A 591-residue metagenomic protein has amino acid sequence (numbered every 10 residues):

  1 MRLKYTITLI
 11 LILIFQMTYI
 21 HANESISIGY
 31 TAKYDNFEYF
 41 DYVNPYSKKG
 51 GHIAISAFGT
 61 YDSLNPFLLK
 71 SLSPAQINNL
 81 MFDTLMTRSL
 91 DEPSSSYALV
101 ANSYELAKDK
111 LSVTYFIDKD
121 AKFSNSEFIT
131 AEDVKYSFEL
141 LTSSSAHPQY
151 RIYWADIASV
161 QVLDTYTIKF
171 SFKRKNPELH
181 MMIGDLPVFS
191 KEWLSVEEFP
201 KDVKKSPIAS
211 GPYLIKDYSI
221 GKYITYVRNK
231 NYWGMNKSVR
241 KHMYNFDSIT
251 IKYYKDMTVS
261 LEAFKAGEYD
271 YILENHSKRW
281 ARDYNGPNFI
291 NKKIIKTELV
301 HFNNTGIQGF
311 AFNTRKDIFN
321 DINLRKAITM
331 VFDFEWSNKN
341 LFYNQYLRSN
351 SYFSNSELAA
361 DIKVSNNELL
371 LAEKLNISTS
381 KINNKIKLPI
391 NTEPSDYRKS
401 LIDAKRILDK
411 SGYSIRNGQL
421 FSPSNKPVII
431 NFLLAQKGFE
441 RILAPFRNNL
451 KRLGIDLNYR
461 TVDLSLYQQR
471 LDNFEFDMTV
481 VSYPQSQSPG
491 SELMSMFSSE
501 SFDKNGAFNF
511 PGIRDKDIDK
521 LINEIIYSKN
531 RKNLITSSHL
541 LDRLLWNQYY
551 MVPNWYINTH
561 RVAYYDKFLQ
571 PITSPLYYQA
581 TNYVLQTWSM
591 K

Functional and structural regions predicted by a protein language model:
N23-K108, E139, I208: N-terminal lobe/hinge region of extracytoplasmic solute-binding protein
E24, A57, S73, L80 (+6 more regions): Detector for C-terminal structural segments
F37, I220, L273, N383-Q485: Ligand/substrate-recognition segments at binding pockets and active sites
V43, K48, K70-I77, S103-H147 (+6 more regions): Aromatic- and charge-enriched surface segment that lines or borders ligand/interaction sites
F82-E92, G184-S248, K255-V259, A266 (+2 more regions): Gly/Pro-rich hinge or "lid" segments in bacterial periplasmic/extracellular proteins
F116, Y150-L194, P212-S219, K363-I377: Surface-exposed binding/hinge segments that line and control ligand-binding clefts or catalytic entry sites
D118, G234-Y284, M330, G438 (+2 more regions): Ligand-site clamp/hinge motif
S159-Q161, K216-V227, K252-K316, N323 (+5 more regions): Extracellular/periplasmic solute-recognition and catalytic clefts
